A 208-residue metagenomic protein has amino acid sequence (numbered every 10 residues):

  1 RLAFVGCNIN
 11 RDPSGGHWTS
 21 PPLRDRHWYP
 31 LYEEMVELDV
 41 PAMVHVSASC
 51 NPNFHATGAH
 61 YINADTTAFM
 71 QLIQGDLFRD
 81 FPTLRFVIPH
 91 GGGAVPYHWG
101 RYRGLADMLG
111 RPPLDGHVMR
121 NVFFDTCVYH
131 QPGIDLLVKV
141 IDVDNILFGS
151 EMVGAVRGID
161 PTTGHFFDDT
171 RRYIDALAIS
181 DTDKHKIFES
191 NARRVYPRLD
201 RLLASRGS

Functional and structural regions predicted by a protein language model:
R1-C7, L38-V40, P82-R85, D115-V122 (+1 more regions): Short, well-ordered coil/turn segments that N-cap beta-strands
R1-Q71: Active-site gating/metal-coordination segments in enzymes
N8, M43, V87-P89, D125-C127 (+1 more regions): Active-site neighborhood of phospho(di)ester-bond hydrolases with catalytic His/Asp-centered motifs
R11-S14, S47-S49, G91-A94, C127-Y129 (+1 more regions): Active-site beta-loop-alpha junctions enriched in small/polar residues
H27-P41, D76-R79, I134-I141: Short amphipathic alpha-helices and their capping/turn segments at secondary-structure boundaries
D76, D80-H117: Aromatic-lined glycan-binding groove of carbohydrate-active enzymes
M108-D135: Aromatic-anchored helix/helix-loop segment that forms the rim or "lid" of small-molecule/cofactor binding pockets
F124, P132-L136, V140-L147, V153-S208: Mid-to-C-terminal alpha-helical segments outside catalytic/metal-binding sites
